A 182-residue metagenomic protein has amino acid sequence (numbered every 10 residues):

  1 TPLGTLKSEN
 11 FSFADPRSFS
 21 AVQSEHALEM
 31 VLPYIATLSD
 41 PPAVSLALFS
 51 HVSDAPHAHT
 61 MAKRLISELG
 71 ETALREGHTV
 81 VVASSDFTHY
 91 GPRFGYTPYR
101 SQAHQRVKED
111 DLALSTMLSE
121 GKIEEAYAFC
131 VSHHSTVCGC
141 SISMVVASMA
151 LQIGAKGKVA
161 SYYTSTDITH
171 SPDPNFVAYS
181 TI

Functional and structural regions predicted by a protein language model:
T1-I153, Y163-H170, F176: Active-site histidine-anchored catalytic micro-motif
Y179-I182: Short beta-strand scaffold segments in enzyme catalytic cores
